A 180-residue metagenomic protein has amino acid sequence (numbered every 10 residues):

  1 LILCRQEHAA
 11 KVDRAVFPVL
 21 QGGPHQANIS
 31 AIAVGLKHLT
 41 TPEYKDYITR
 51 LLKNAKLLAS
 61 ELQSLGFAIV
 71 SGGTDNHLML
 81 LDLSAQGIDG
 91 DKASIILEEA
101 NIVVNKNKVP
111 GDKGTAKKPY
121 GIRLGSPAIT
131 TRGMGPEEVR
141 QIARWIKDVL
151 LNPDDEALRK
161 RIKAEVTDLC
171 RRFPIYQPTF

Functional and structural regions predicted by a protein language model:
L1-D89: Active-site C-terminal subdomain of aminotransferase-like
C4-Q6, P18, H38-T41, A85 (+5 more regions): Short, well-ordered loop/turn and helix-capping segments at boundaries between secondary-structure elements and domains
A10, T49, S60, I95-E98 (+3 more regions): Solvent-exposed alpha-helical segments within well-ordered globular domains of core cellular machineries
A15, A93-I95, K108-V109, E138-V139 (+1 more regions): Composition- and surface-driven signal marking solvent-exposed, interaction-prone regions in large proteins
H25, K45, A68, V103 (+2 more regions): Intrinsically disordered or highly flexible coil/loop and linker segments, enriched in small and charged/polar residues
K53-N54, A116-F180: PLP-dependent enzyme catalytic core of the Aspartate aminotransferase-like
L57-L65, K92-A100, W145, V149: Generic non-transmembrane alpha-helical segments
A68-G133: Conserved PLP-binding catalytic core of the aspartate aminotransferase-like
